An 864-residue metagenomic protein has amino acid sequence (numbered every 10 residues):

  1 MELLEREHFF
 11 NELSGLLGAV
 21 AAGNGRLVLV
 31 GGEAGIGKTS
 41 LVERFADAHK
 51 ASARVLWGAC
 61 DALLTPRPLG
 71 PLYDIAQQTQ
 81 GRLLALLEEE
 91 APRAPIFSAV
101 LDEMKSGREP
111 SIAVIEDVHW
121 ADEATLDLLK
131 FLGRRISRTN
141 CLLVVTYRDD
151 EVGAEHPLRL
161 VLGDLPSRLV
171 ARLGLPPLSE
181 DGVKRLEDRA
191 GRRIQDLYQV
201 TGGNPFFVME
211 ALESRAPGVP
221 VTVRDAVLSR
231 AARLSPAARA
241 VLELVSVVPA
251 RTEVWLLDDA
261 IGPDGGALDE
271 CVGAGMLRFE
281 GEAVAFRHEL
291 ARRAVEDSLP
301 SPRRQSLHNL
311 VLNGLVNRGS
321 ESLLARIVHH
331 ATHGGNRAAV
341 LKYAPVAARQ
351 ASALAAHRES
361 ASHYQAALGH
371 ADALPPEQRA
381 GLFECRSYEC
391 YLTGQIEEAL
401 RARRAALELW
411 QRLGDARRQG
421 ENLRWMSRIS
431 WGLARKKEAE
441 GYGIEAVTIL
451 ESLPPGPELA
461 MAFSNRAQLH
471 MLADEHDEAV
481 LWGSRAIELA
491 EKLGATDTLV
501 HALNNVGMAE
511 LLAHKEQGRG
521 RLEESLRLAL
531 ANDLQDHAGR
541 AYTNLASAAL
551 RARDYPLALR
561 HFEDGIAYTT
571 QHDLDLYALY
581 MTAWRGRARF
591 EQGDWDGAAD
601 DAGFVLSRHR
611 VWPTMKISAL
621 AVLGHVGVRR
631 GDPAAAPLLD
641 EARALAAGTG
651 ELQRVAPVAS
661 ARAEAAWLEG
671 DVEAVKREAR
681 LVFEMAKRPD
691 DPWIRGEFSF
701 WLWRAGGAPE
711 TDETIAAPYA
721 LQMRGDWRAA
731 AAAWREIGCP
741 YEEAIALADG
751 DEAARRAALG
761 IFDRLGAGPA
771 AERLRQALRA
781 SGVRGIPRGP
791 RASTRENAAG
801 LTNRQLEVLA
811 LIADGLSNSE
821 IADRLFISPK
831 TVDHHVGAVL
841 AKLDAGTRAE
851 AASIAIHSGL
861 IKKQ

Functional and structural regions predicted by a protein language model:
E2-L16, I96, R804: N-terminal pre-P-loop "Q-motif" helix
N24-G25, R67, F279, E321-A325 (+18 more regions): Alpha-solenoid helical repeat architecture
A34-I36, L41-R44, P177-S362, A366-L374 (+2 more regions): Short secondary-structure boundary elements
I36, S40-S111, W120, A124 (+2 more regions): Conserved phosphate-binding/catalytic loops and adjacent sensor/switch elements of nucleotide-binding enzymes, spanning
L128-D164, L169-L173: Sensor-1/coupling segment of RecA-like P-loop NTPase cores
R135, D150-E151, R278, A294-L489 (+12 more regions): Inter-helical turn/loop elements of alpha-helical hairpins
P692, S699-T714, Y719-D726, D749-N803 (+3 more regions): Linker/hinge segments immediately adjacent to helix-turn-helix/homeobox DNA-binding domains
Q776-R779, R788-G846, E850-Q864: Helix-turn-helix DNA-binding segment
